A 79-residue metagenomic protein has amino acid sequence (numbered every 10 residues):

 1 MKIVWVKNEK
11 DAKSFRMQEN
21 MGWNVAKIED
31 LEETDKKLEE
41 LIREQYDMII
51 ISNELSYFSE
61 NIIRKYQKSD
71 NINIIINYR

Functional and structural regions predicted by a protein language model:
M1-I3, Y46-D47: Short, surface-exposed beta-edge/turn micro-motifs
K2-W23, E29: Short, charged N-terminal beta->alpha structural module
E9, E29-E33, N77-R79: Short, acidic/turn-prone active-site loops that include or flank metal/cofactor- and phosphate-binding residues
A12-S14, T34-D35, S56-E60: Short, well-ordered alpha-helical microsegments
E19-W23, I42-R43, R64-K68: Short, solvent-exposed amphipathic alpha-helical segments in soluble enzyme and RNA/protein-processing domains
A26-E40: A short, well-structured beta->alpha microelement
M48, N53-R79: C-terminal structural segments of small proteins and small subunits
